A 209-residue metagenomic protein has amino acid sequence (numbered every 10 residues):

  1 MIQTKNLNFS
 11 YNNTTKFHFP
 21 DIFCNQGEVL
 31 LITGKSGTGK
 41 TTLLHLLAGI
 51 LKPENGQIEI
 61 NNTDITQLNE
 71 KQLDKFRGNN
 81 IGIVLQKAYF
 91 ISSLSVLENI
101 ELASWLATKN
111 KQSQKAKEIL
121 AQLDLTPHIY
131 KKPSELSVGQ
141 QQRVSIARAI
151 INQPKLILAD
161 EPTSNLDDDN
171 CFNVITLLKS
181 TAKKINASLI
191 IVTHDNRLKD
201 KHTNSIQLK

Functional and structural regions predicted by a protein language model:
A48: Helix-to-loop junction immediately C-terminal to a conserved catalytic motif
G56-D64: Conserved ABC transporter NBD signature motif
G78, K131-S134, N152, I185: Conserved signature/switch motifs of ABC ATPase nucleotide-binding domains
E98-S113, Q122: ABC-type ATPase nucleotide-binding domains, specifically the catalytic core motifs of the NBD
K132-L136, Q140-Q142: Conserved ABC ATPase signature
I146: Hydrophobic anchor residue at the start of the ABC signature
I157-D160: Catalytic Walker B motif of ABC-type/P-loop ATPase nucleotide-binding domains
